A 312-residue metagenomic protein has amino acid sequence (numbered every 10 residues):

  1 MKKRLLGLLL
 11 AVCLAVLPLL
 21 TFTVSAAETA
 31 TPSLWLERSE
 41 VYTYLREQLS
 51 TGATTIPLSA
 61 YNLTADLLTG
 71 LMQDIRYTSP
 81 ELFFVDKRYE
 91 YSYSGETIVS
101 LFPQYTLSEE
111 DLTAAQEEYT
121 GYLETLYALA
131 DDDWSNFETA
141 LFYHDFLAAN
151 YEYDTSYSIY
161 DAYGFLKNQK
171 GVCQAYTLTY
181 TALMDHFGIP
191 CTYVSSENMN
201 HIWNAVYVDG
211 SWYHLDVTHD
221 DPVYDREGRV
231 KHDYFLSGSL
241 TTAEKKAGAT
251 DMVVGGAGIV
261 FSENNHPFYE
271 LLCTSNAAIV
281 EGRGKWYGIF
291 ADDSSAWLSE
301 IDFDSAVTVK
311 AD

Functional and structural regions predicted by a protein language model:
R4-A15: Sec-dependent N-terminal signal peptides
A15-V24: C-terminal segment of classical bacterial N-terminal signal peptides
S25-W134, A243-D312: N-terminal accessory/pre-domain segments preceding catalytic cores
E110-F165: Secondary-structure boundary elements
K167-V172: Periplasmic OmpA-like peptidoglycan-binding domain that tethers envelope proteins to the cell wall
A175-T241: Hydrophobic/aromatic-rich core segments of domains that either
